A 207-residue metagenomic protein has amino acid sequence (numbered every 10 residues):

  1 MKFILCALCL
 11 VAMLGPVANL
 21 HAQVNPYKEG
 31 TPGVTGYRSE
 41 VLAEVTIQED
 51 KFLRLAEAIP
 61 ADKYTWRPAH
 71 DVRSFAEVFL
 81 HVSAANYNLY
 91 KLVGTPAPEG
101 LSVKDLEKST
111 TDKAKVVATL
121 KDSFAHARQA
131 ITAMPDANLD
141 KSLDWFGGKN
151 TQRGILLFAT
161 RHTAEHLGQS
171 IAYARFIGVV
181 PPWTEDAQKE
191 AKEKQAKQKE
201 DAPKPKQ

Functional and structural regions predicted by a protein language model:
M1-I4: Positively charged n-region of N-terminal signal peptides that target proteins for export
C6-N19: Bacterial N-terminal signal peptides
L20-T31: Cleaved targeting-peptide boundary
V24, L42-L53, K63-K104, D144-P203: Short, contiguous alpha-helical
P60-Y64, G94, T132, D136-L139: Short, flexible helix-adjacent loops and helix caps
K108-D144, T151-E165: Acidic/histidine-rich alpha-helical segments that form the ligand environment of transition-metal centers
P205-Q207: Short, solvent-exposed mixed-charge patches
